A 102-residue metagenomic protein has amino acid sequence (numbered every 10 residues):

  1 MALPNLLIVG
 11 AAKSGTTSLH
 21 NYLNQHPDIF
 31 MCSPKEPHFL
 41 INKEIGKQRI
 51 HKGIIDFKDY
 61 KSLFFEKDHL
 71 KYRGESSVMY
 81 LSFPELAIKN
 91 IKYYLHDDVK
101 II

Functional and structural regions predicted by a protein language model:
M1-Y80, N90-V99: PAPS-dependent sulfotransferase catalytic core
S82-L86: Short N-terminal helix/helix-N-cap motif within the alpha/beta-hydrolase-1
